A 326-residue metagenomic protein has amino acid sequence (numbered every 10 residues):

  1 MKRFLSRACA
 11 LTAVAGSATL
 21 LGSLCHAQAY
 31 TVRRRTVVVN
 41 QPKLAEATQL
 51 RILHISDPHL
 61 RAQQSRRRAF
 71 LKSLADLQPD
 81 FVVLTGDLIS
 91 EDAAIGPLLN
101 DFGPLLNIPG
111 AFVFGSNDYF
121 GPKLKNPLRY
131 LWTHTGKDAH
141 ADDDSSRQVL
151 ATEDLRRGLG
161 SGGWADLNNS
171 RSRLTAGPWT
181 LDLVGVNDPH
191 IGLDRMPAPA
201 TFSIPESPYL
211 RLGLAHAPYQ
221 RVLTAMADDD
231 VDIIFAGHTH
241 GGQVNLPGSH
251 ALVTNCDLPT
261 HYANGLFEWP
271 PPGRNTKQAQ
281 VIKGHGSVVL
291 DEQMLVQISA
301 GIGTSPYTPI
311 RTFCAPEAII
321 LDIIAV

Functional and structural regions predicted by a protein language model:
A8-C9, A15-D101, G121: N-terminal active-site segment of His-dependent metallophosphoesterases
V38-L53, W164-A165, R171-L183, E206-L210 (+3 more regions): Beta-strand-turn-beta hairpins that frame and shape the catalytic cleft of phosphate-ester-processing enzymes
H54-S56, F81-D87, G110-S116, L167-N169 (+3 more regions): Active-site neighborhood of phospho(di)ester-bond hydrolases with catalytic His/Asp-centered motifs
L60-S65, I89-A93, N117-L124, R147 (+8 more regions): Active-site environment of divalent metal-dependent phosphoester hydrolases
R66-T175: Core catalytic region of metal-dependent phosphoesterases/phosphodiesterases, especially metallo-beta-lactamase-like
L77, F102-N107, I204-S207, M226-D229: Short, conserved loop/helix-junction motifs that constitute active-site signature segments in enzyme catalytic cores
K125-P127, L131-W164, N168-S170, A176-T224 (+1 more regions): Binuclear metal-dependent hydrolase catalytic cores centered on His/Asp/Glu-rich metal-binding motifs
P218-I319: Conserved beta-sheet core of the metallophosphoesterase superfamily
